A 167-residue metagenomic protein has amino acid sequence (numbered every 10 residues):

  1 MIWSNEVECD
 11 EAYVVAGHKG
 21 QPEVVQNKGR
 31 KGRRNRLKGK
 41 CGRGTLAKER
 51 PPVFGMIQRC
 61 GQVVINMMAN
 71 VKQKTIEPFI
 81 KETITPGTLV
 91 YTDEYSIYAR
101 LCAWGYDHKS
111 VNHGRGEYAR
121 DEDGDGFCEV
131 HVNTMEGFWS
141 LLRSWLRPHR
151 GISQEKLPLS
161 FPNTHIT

Functional and structural regions predicted by a protein language model:
M1-T167: Residue-level recognition of single "structural anchor" positions that define or cap local secondary structure
